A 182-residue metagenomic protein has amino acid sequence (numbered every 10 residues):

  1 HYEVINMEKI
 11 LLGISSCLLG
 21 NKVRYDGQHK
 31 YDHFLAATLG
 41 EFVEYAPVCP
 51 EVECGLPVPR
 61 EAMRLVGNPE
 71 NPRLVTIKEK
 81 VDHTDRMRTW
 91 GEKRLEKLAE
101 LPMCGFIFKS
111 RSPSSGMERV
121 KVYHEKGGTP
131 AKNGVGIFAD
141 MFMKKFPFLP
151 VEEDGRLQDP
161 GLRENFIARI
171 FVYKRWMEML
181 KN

Functional and structural regions predicted by a protein language model:
H1-N6: Short, Lys/Arg-enriched N-terminal segments with co-localized hydrophobic residues within the first ~10-30 amino acids
E8-L12: Extreme N-terminal starter segment of soluble prokaryotic enzymes
S15-S16, C49, I107-R111: Short beta-strand segments
L19-G27: Short N-terminal binding/cap micro-motifs at the start of the first secondary-structure element
Q28-A46: Short catalytic helix/loop segments, enriched in acidic residues and glycine and frequently bearing histidine
E53-N68: N-terminal beta-loop-helix "entrance" segment that forms/cooperates in small-molecule cofactor or anionic ligand
R73-K93, K97, G128-N182: Divalent-metal-activated hydrolytic enzyme cores
W90-E125: N-terminal glycine-rich phosphate/adenylate-binding segment common to multiple enzyme folds
